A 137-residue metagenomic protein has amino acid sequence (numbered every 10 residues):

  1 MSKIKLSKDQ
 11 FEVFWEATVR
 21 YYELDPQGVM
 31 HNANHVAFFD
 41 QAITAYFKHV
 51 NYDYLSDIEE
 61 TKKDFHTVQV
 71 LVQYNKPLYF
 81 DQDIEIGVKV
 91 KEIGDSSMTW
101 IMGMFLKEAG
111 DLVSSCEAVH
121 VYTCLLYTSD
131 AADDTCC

Functional and structural regions predicted by a protein language model:
S2-H49: Catalytic strand-loop segment that frames the active site of acyl-thioester-processing enzymes
Y46-M98, S115: Hydrophobic beta-strand-centered segment that forms part of the acyl-chain substrate-binding groove
G103-K107, T123: Core beta-strand residues in small-molecule sensory/regulatory alpha/beta domains
V119-V121: Short beta-strand edge segments in extracellular beta-sheet folds
Y127-A132: Conserved small/polar residues in nucleotide/adenosyl-binding loops
C136-C137: Cysteine-centered motifs
